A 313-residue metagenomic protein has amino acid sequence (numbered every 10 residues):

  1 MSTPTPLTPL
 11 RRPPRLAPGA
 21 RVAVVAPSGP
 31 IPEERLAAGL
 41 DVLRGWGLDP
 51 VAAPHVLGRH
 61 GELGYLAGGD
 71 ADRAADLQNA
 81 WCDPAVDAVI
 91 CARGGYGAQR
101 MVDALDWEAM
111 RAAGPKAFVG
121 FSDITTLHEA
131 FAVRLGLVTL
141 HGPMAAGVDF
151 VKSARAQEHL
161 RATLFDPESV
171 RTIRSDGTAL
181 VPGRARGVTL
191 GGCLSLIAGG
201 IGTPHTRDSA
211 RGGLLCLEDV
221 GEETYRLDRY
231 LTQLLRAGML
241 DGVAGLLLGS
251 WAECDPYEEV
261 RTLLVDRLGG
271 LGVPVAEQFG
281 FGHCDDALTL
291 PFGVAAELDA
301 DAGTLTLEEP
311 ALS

Functional and structural regions predicted by a protein language model:
S2-A85: ATP/NTP phosphate-donor binding region
V24, V89, D123, I197 (+2 more regions): Buried hydrophobic positions in well-ordered alpha/beta secondary-structure cores of metabolic enzymes
P30-V42, R184, V188-V220: Conserved beta-alpha junction segments in alpha/beta enzyme cores
A88-A104: N-terminal glycine-rich "phosphate-gripper" loop used for MgATP/nucleotide binding and carboxylate activation
L105-A130, V138-M144, L271-V275: Short, acidic/small-residue loops that bind anionic groups at enzyme active sites
G136-A198, G202: Conserved anion/nucleotide-ligand pocket segment
H205-V260: Internal helical hairpin/lid segments
S250-S313: ATP/nucleoside-binding phosphotransfer catalytic cores, i.e., glycine-rich phosphate-binding loops
